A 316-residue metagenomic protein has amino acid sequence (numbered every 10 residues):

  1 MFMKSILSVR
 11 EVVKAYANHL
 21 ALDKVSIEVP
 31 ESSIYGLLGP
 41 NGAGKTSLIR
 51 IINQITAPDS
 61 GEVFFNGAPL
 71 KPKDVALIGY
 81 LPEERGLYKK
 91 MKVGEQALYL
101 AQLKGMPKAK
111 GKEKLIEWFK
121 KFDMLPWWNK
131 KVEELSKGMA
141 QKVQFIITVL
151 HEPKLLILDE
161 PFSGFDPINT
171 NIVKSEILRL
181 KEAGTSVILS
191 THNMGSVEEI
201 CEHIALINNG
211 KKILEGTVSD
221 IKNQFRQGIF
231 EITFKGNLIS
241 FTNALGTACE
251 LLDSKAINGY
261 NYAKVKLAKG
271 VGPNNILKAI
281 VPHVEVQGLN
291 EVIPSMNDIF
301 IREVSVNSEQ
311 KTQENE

Functional and structural regions predicted by a protein language model:
M3, L267-E316: C-terminal coupling/interaction segments
K4-L7, K14-N208, L214: ABC transporter nucleotide-binding domains
R10, T233, N290-V292: Solvent-exposed beta-strand sheet faces enriched in polar/charged residues
N66, Q96, G105, Q144 (+4 more regions): A generic structural signal for secondary-structure junctions that act as hinges or helix/strand caps at the edges
S175-K266: ABC transporter nucleotide-binding domain
